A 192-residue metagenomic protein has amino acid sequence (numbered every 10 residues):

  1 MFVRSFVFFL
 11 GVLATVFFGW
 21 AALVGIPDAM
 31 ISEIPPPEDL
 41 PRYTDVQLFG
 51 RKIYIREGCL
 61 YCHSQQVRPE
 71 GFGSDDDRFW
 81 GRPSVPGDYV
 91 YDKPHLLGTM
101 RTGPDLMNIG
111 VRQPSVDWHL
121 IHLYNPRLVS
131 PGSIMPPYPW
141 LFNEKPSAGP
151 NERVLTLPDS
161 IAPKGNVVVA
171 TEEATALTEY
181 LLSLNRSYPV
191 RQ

Functional and structural regions predicted by a protein language model:
M1-Y43, T178-Q192: Post-cleavage N-terminal segment of exported redox proteins
F9-W20, D75-A174: Electron-transfer interface patches adjacent to heme c in soluble/periplasmic c-type cytochromes and di-/multiheme
L23-G25, S64-Q66, G71-D76, I134-M135 (+1 more regions): Short, solvent-exposed loop/turn and secondary-structure capping segments
A29-E38, L48, S64, P86 (+2 more regions): Sequence context of c-type cytochrome heme-c attachment sites
I31-I55, V67-S74, T102-P104, R191: Electrostatic cytochrome c docking/interface patches
T44-L60, S74, I161-A174, S187-Q192: Sequence context surrounding c-type heme c attachment/ligation sites in exported
G50, R56-Q65, H119, L177-L181: The canonical Cys-X-X-Cys-His
Q65, N125-P126, L184-S187: Generic structural signal for alpha-helix termini and adjacent loop/cap motifs
